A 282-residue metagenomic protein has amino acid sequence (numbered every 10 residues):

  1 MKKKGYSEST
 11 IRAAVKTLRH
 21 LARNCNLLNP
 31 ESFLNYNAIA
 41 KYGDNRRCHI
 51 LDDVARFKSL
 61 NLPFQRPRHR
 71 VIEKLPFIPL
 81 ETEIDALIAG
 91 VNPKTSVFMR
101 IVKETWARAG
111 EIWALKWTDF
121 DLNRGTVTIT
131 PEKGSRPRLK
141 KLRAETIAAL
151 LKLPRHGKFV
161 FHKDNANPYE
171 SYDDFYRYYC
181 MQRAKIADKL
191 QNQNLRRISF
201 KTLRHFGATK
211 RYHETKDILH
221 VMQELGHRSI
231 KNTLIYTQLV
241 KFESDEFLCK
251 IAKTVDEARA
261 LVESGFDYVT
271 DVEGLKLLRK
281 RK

Functional and structural regions predicted by a protein language model:
K2-Q65, L142, S171, F175-Y178: Non-catalytic DNA-binding core/recognition domains of DNA-processing enzymes
Y36-C48, S59-A86, T130-K133, K241-E243: Flexible interdomain linker/hinge and immediately adjacent N-terminus of the catalytic tyrosine-recombinase domain
F77-W113: Basic, Lys/Arg- and aromatic-enriched nucleic-acid-binding interface segment
I78, P131-G134, L225-C249: Catalytic-site neighborhood detector that most strongly recognizes the C-terminal catalytic loop/helix of tyrosine
I78, T82, T105, A114-K152: Conserved tyrosine-mediated DNA breakage-rejoining catalytic core shared by Y-recombinases
R100, E104, T202-R228, I235: C-terminal catalytic core of tyrosine-transesterase DNA break-rejoin enzymes
R143-L195: Active-site/catalytic core of tyrosine-dependent DNA strand-transfer enzymes
Q238-K241, D245-K282: C-terminal secondary-structure termini that scaffold catalytic or DNA-interacting sites
